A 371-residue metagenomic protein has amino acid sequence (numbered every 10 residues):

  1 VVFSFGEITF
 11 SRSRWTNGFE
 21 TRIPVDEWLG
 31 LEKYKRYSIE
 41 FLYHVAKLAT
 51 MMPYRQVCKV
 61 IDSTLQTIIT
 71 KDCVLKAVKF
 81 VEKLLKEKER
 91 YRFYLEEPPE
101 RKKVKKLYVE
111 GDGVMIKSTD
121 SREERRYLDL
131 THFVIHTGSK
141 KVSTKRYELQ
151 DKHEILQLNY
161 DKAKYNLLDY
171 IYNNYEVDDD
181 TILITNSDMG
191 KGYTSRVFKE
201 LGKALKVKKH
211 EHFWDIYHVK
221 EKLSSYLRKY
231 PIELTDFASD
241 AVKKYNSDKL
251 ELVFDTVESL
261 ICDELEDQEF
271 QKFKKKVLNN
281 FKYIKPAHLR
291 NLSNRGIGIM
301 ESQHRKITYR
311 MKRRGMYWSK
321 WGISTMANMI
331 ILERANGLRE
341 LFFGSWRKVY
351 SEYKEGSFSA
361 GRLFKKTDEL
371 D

Functional and structural regions predicted by a protein language model:
V1-G18: Structured, non-catalytic alpha/beta "coupling" segments that mediate domain-domain communication and provide generic
W15-D371: Catalytic center-proximal scaffold of phosphoryl-transfer enzymes
